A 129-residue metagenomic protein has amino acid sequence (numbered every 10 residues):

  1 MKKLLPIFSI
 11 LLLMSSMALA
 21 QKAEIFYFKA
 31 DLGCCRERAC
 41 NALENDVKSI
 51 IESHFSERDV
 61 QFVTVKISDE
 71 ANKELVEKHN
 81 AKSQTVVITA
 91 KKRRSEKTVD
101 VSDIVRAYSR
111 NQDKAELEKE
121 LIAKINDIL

Functional and structural regions predicted by a protein language model:
L4-S16: Sec-dependent N-terminal signal peptides
Q21-I51: Local sequence-structure signature of Cys/Sec-based thiol-disulfide redox active-site neighborhoods
F28-A30, V65-I67, T89-K91: Active-site-proximal beta-strand/loop segments in catalytic clefts of secreted hydrolases
R36-C40, E44, D69, R110-E118: Solvent-exposed, acidic/flexible segments
E57-A71: Thiol-based oxidoreductase modules, predominantly thioredoxin-like and allied folds used for disulfide exchange
K73-K91, K97: Structural micro-motif
I88-L129: Non-catalytic, surface beta->alpha helical segment in thiol-disulfide oxidoreductase systems
